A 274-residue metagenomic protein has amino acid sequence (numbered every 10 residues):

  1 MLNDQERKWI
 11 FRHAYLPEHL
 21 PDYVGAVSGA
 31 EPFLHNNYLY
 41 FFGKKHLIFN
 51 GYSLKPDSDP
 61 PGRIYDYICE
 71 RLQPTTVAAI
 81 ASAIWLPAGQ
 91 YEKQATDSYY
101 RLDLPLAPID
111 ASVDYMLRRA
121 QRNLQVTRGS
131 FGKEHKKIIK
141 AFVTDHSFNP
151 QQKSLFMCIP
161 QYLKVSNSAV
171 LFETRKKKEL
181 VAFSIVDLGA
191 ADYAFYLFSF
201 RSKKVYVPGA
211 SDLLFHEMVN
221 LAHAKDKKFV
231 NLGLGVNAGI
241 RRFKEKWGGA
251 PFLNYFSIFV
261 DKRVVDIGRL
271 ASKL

Functional and structural regions predicted by a protein language model:
M1-G43, A83-K93, D97-V207: A conserved beta-strand-loop-helix scaffold within acyl/acetyltransferase catalytic domains
E18-S82: N-terminal accessory interaction module
I48, Q125-T127, F259: Ser/Thr- (and often Asn-) enriched beta-sheet segments in non-cytosolic proteins
R63, Y67, K137-A141, C158 (+1 more regions): Alpha-helical elements of Rossmann-like donor-binding domains used by nucleotide-donor carbohydrate transfer enzymes
D66-E70, R118, Q161, H216-N220 (+1 more regions): Surface-exposed alpha-helical segments enriched in charged/polar residues
E70-I84, A222-G233: Conserved GNAT acetyl-CoA-binding A-motif
S168-R269: Aromatic (often tryptophan-rich) hydrophobic motifs at membrane interfaces
L270-L274: Acidic/histidine-enriched, glycine/proline-rich intrinsically disordered or flexible terminal extensions
